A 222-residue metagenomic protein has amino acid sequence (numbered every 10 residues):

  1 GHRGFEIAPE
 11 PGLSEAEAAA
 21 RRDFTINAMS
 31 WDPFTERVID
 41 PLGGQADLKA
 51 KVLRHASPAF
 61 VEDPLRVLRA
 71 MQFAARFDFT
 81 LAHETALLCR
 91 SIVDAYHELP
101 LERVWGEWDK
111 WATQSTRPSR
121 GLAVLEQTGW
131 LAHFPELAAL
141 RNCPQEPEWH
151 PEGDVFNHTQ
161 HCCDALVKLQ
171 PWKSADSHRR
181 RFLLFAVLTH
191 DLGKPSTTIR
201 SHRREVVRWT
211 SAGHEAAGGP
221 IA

Functional and structural regions predicted by a protein language model:
G1-A222: Catalytic cores of the polymerase beta-like nucleotidyltransferase superfamily and closely associated nucleotide
